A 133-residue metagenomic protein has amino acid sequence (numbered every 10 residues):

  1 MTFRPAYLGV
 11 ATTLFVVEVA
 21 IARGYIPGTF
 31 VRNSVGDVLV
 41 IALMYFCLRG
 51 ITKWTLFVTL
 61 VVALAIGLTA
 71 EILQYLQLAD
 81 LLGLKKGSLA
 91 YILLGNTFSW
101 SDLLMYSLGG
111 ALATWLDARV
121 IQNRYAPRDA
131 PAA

Functional and structural regions predicted by a protein language model:
M1-A133: Bulky hydrophobic segments
